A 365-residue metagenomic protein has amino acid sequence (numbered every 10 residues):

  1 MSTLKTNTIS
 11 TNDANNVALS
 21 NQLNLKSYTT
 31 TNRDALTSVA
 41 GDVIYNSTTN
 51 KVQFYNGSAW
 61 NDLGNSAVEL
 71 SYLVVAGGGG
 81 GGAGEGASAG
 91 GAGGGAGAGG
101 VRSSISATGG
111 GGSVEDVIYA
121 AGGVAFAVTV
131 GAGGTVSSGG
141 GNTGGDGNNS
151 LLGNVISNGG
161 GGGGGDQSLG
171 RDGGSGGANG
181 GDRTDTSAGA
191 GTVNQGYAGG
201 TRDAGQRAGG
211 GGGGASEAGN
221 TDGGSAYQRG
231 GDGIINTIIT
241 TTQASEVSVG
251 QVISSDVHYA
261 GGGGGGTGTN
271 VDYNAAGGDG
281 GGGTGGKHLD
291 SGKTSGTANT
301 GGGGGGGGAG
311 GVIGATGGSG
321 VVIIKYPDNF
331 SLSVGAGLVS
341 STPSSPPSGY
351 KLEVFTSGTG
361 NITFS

Functional and structural regions predicted by a protein language model:
M1-L25, F54-N65, I156, T359: Short, low-complexity N-terminal tether/leader segments at secretion or assembly junctions of large, surface-exposed
M1-T3, T30-A40, N329-V334: Short, solvent-exposed secondary-structure boundary motifs
S2, S10, A35-S38, Y45-N46 (+3 more regions): Short solvent-exposed loop/turn micro-motifs enriched in small/polar/acidic residues
K5, S10, A18, N24 (+5 more regions): Extracellular beta-strand solenoid repeats
N16-V43, S47: Extracellular/surface-exposed low-complexity repeats and stalk/linker segments enriched in Gly/Pro and small polar
N50-K51: Loop/turn residues immediately N-terminal
L70-S365: Low-complexity, glycine/proline-biased repetitive segments and flexible coils/loops
